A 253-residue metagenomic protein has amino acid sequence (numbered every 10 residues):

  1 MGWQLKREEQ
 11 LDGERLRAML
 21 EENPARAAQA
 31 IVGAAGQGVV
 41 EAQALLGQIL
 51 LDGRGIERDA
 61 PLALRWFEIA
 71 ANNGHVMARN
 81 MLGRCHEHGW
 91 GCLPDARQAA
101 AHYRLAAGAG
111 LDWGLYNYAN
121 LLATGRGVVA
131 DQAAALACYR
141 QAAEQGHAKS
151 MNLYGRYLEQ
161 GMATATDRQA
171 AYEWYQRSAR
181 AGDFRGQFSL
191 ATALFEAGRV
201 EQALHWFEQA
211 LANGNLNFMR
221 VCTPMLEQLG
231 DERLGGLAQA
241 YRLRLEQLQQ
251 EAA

Functional and structural regions predicted by a protein language model:
G2-L5, F218-A253: Terminal, low-structured helical/coil segments at or just beyond the last alpha-helical repeat
G13-E14, L45-D52, G83-H88, L115-T124 (+3 more regions): Hydrophobic face of amphipathic alpha-helices that form TPR/SEL1-like repeat modules and related alpha-solenoid
N23, G36-V39, D52-R54, D59 (+10 more regions): Short helix-capping/linker turns of helical repeat alpha-solenoids
A42, A78, G114, S150 (+2 more regions): TPR alpha-solenoid repeat register
I49, A70, C85, A106 (+9 more regions): TPR/TPR-like alpha-solenoid repeats
